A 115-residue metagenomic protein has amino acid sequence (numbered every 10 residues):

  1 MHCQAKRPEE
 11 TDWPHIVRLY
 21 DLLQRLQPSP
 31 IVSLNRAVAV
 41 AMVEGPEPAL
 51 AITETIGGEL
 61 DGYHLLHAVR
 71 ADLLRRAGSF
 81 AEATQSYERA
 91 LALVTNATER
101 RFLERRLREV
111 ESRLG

Functional and structural regions predicted by a protein language model:
M1-Q4, V40-A41, L74, E111: Residue at a conserved register position within TPR or TPR-like alpha-solenoid repeats
I16, V32-L34, L66, L73 (+1 more regions): The tetratricopeptide repeat
Y20, Q27, E59-L60, V94-A97 (+1 more regions): Alpha-helical junction/boundary sensor with strong preference for TPR arrays
L22-L23, T55-I56, R89-A90: Canonical positions in the second alpha-helix
A39, A68-V69, R76, R105-R106: "A position-specific structural signal for the A-helix of alpha-solenoid helical repeats
